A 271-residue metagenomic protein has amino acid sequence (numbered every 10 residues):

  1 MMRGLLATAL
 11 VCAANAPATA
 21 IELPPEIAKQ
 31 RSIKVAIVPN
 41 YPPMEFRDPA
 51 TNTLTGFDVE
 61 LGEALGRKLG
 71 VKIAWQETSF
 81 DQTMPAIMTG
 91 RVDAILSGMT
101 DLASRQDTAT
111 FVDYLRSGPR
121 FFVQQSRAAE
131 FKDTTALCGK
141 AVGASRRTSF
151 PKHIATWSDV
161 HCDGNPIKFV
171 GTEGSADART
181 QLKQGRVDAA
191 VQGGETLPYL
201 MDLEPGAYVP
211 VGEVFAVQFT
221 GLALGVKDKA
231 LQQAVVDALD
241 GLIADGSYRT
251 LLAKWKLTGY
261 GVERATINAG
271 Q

Functional and structural regions predicted by a protein language model:
I21-L23, S149-F169, P210, D240-Q271: Ligand-binding clefts/hinges and TM-proximal coupling segments of bilobed small-molecule sensing domains
Q30-T55: Short glycine-rich His-centered loop
P39, R116-V123, M201-D240, L257-Q271: Periplasmic-binding protein-like
R47-D48, E63-L69, F150-G171, M201-P205: Ligand-binding cleft/hinge of the Venus flytrap
V59, W75-P85, A129-E130, K168-T180 (+1 more regions): Short helix-initiation/N-cap motifs at beta->coil->alpha
V59-K68, R127-A128, T135-S149, G221-Y260: Extended ligand-binding regions for polar small-molecule ligands
E63, R67, K72-A136: Acidic, polar ligand-binding/catalytic clefts
D81-P85, G98-Q106, H153-T156, Q181-K183 (+1 more regions): A ligand-binding cleft/hinge motif common to bilobed small-molecule-binding domains
